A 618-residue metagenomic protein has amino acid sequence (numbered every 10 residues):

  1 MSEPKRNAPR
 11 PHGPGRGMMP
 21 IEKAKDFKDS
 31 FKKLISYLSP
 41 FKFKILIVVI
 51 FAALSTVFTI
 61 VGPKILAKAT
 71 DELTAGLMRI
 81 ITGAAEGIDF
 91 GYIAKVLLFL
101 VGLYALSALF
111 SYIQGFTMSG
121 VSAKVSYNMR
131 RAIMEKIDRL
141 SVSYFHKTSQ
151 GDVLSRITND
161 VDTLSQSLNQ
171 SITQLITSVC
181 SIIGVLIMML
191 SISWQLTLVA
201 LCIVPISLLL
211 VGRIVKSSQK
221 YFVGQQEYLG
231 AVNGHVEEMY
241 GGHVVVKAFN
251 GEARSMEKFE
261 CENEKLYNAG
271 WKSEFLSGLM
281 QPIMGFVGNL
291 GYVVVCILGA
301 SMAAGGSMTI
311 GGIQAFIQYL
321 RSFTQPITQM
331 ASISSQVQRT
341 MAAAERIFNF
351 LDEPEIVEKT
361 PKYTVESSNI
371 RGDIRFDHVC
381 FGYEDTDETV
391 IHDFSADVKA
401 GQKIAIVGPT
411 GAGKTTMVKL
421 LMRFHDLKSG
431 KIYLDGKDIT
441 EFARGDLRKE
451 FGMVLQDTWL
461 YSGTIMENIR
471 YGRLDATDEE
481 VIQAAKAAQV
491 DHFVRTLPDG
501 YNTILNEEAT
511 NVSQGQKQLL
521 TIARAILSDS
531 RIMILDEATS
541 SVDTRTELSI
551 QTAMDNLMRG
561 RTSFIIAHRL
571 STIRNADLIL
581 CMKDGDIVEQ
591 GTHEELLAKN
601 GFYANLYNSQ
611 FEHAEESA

Functional and structural regions predicted by a protein language model:
R6, P11, K124-S143, S149-T158 (+4 more regions): Short cytosolic helices in intracellular loops of multi-pass membrane proteins
R16, P20, D29-S30, L38 (+6 more regions): Juxtamembrane loop-to-helix connectors within ABC transporter transmembrane domains
S39, I50, L98, F110 (+5 more regions): Hydrophobic alpha-helical transmembrane segments of ABC transporter permease domains
P40, V142-S143, V161-L168, I172 (+8 more regions): An intracellular "coupling" helix at the cytosolic face of ABC transporter transmembrane type-1 domains
K44-V57, K68, Q170-G224, V295-M308 (+1 more regions): Transmembrane helices of ABC transporter permease
I45-F110, S191-Q195, V293, A304-I310: Transmembrane helix-loop-helix hairpins at lipid-water interfaces of multipass membrane proteins, especially the type-1
G76, M188-C202, K272-E345, F350-L351: Helix-loop-helix
D352, E358-K359, S367-A618: ABC-type nucleotide-binding domain
